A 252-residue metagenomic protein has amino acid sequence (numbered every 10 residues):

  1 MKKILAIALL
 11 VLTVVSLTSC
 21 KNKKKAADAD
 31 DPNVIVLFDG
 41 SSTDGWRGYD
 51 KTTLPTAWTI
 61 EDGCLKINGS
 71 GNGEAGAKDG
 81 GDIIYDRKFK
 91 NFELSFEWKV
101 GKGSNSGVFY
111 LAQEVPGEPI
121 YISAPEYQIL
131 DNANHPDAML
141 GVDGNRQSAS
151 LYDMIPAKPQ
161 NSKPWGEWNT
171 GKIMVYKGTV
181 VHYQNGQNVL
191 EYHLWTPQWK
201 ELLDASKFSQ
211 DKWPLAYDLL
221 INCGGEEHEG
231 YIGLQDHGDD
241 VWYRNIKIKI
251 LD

Functional and structural regions predicted by a protein language model:
M1-A26: Bacterial Sec-dependent N-terminal signal peptides
C20-D252: Carbohydrate-interacting regions of secretory-pathway proteins
